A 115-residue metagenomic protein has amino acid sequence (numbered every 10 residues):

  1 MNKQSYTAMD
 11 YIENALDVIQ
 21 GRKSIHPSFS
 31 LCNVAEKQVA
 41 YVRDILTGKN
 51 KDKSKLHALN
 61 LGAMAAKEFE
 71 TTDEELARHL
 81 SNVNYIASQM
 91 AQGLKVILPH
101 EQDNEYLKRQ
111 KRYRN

Functional and structural regions predicted by a protein language model:
M1-E36, L107-R114: Short terminal alpha-helical segments
N2, T7, S30, D52 (+2 more regions): Serine/threonine-rich low-complexity intrinsically disordered regions
Y6, D10-E13, N33, K37-A40 (+4 more regions): Generic structural signal for well-ordered, non-transmembrane alpha-helical segments in soluble/cytosolic regions
V18-E70: Amphipathic alpha-helical interaction modules
L59-N115: Amphipathic alpha-helical binding modules
